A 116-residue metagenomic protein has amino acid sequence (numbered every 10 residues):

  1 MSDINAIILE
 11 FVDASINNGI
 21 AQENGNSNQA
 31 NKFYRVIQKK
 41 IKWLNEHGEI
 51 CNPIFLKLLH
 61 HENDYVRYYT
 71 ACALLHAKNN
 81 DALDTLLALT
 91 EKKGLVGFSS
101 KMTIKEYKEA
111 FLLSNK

Functional and structural regions predicted by a protein language model:
S2, A6-L9, D13-I16, N24-E46 (+2 more regions): Structural detector for internal amphipathic alpha-helices that build alpha-solenoid repeat scaffolds
S2-L9, A21, E46-L58, N79-E91 (+1 more regions): Amphipathic alpha-helical scaffolding segments comprising HEAT/armadillo-like alpha-solenoid repeats
I37, C51, V66-R67, A82: N-terminal alpha-helical segment
L56-N80: Mid-chain, well-packed structural core segment of small domains
H61, L87, S99, T103: Residue-level signal for functionally critical sites in structured catalytic/ligand-binding pockets
E62-N63, K92-G97: Short inter-helical turns and helix N-cap capping residues of alpha-solenoid HEAT/ARM repeat scaffolds
